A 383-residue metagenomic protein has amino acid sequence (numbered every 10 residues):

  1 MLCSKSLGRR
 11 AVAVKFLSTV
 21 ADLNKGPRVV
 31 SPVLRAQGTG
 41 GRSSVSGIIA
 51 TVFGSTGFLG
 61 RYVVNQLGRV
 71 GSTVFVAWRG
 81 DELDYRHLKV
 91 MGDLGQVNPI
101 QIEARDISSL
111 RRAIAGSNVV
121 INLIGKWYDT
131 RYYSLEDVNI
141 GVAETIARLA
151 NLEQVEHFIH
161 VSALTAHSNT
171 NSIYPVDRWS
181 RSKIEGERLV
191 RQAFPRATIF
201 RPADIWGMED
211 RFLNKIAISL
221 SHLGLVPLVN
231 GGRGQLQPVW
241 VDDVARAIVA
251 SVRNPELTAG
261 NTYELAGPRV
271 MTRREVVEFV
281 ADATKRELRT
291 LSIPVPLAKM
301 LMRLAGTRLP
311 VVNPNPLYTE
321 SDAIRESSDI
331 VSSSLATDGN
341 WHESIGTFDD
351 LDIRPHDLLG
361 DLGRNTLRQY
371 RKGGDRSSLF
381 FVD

Functional and structural regions predicted by a protein language model:
M1-S46: N-terminal mitochondrial targeting presequence
L2, V45, T170-R286: Oxidoreductase cofactor-interface core, primarily capturing Rossmann-like NAD(P)-dependent enzymes
G26, P296-D383: A hydrophobic C-terminal alpha-helical subdomain
V33-A77: N-terminal Rossmann NAD(P)H-binding glycine-rich loop of SDR-like oxidoreductase domains
F53, A77, L123-I124, F158-L164 (+1 more regions): SDR active-site strand-loop-helix element
G60-R61, I140, I184: Residues forming the Rossmann-fold NAD(P)(H) cofactor-binding site
E82-R86, V90-T145, L149-E153, L164-I173: NAD(P)H-binding glycine-rich loop region in Rossmannoid oxidoreductase-like domains and their noncatalytic homologs
L152-H157, F194-P195: A short helix->loop->beta-strand "cap" motif at the edges of active sites that frequently abuts
